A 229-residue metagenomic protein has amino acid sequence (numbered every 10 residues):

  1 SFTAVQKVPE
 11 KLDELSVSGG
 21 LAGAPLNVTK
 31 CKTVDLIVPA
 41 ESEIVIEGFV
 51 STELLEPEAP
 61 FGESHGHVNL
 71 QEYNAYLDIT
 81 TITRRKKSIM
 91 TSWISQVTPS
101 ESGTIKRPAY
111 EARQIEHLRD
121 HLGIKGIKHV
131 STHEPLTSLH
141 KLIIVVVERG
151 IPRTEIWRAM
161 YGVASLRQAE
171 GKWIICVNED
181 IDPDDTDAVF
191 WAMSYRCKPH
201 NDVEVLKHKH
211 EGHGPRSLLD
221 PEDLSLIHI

Functional and structural regions predicted by a protein language model:
F2-I227: Charged, compositionally biased interaction regions
